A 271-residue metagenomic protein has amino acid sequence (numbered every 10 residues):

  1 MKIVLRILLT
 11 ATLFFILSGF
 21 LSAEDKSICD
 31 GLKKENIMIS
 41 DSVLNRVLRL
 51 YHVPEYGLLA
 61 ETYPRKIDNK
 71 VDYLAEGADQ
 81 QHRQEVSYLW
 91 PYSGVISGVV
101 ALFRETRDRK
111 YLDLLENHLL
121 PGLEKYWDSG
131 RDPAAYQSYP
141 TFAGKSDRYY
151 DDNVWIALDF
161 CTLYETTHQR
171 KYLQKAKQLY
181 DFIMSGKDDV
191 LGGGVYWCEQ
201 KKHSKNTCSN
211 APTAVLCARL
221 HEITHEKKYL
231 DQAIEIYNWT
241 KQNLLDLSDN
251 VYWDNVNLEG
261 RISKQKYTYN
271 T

Functional and structural regions predicted by a protein language model:
M1-K26: Bacterial Sec-dependent N-terminal signal peptides
S22-T271: Glycan-recognition and catalytic cores of secretory/periplasmic carbohydrate-active enzymes
